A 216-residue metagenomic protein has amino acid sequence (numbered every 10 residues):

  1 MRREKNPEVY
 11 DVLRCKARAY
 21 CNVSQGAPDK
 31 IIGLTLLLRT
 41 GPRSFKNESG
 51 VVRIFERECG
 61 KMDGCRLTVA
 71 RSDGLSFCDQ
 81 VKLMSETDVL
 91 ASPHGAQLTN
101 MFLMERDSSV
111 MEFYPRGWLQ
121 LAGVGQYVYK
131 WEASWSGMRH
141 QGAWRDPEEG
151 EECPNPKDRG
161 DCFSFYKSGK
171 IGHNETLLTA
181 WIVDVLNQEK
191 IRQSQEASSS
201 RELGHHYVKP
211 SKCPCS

Functional and structural regions predicted by a protein language model:
M1-S216: The feature primarily captures lumenal catalytic ectodomains of type II secretory-pathway glycosyltransferases
